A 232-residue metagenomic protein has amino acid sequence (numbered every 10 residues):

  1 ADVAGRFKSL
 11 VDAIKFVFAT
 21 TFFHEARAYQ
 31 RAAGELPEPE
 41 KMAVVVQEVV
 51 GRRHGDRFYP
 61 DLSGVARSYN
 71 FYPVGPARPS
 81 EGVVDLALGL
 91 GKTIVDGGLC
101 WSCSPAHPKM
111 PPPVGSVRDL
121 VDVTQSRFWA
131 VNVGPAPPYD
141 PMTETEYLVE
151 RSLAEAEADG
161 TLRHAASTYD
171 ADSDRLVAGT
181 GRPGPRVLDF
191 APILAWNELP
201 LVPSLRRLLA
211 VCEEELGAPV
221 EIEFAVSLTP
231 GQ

Functional and structural regions predicted by a protein language model:
A1-Q232: Nucleotide/phosphate-binding sheet-loop regions of phosphoryl- and nucleotidyl-transfer enzymes
